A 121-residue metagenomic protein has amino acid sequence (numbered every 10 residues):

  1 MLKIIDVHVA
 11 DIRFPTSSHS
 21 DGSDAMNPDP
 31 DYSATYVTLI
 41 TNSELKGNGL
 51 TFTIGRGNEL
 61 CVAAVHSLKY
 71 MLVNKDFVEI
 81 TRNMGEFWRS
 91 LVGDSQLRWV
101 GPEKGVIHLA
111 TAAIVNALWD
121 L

Functional and structural regions predicted by a protein language model:
M1-G55: Structured beta-strand/loop patches that form or line metal/cofactor-binding pockets in enzymes
I40-L121: Metal- or metallocofactor-binding catalytic centers and their adjacent structured scaffolds across diverse enzyme
